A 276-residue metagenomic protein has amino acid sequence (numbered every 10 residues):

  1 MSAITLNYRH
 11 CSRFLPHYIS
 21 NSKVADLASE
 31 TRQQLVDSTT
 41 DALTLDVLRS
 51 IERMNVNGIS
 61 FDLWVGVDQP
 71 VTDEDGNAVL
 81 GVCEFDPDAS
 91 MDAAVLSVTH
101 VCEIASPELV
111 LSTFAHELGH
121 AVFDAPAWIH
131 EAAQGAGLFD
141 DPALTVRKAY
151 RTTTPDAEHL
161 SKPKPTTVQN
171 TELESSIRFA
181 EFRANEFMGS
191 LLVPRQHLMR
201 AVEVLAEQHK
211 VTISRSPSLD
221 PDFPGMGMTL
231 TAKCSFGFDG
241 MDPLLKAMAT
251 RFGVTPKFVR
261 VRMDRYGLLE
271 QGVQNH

Functional and structural regions predicted by a protein language model:
M1-H276: Active-site hotspot residues in diverse enzymes, especially metal/ion-binding acidic/histidine motifs
